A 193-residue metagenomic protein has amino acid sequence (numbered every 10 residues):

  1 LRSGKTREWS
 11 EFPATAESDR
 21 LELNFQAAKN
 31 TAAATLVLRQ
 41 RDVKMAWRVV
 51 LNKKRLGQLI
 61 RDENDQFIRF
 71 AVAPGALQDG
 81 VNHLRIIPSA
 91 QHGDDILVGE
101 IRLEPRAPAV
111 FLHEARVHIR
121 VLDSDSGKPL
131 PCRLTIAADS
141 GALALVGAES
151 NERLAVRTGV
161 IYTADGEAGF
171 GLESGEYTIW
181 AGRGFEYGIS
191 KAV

Functional and structural regions predicted by a protein language model:
L1-R120: Beta-strand-rich recognition domains
K54-L59, P129, A142-G147, G188-K191: Surface-exposed loop/edge segments in extracytoplasmic proteins
P74, Q78-D79, S126, E173-G175: Surface-exposed loops/turns
P88-A90, D123-D125, R183-F185: Surface-exposed loop/turn motifs at beta-strand-loop junctions within extracellular Ig-like and Fibronectin type III
I96-E100, G188-V193: Edge beta-strands of extracellular beta-sandwich domains
A115-S124, L134-I136, Y177: A short, amphipathic beta-strand motif
D125-E152: Short, ordered, surface-exposed loop/turn motifs in non-cytosolic proteins
E149-Y187: Short Pro-Gly-centered beta-turn/loop motif in secreted/extracellular proteins
